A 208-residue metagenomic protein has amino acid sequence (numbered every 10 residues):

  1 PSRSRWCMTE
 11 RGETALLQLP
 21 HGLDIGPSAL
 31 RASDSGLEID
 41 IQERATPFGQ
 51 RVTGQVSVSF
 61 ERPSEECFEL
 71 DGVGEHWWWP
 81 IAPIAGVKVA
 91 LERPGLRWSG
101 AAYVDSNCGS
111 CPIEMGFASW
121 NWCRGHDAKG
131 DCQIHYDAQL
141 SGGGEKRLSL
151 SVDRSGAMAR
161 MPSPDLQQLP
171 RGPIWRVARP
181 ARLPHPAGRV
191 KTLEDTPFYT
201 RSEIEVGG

Functional and structural regions predicted by a protein language model:
P1-G208: Structured soluble/peripheral alpha/beta segments that form catalytic or ligand/cofactor-binding pockets
